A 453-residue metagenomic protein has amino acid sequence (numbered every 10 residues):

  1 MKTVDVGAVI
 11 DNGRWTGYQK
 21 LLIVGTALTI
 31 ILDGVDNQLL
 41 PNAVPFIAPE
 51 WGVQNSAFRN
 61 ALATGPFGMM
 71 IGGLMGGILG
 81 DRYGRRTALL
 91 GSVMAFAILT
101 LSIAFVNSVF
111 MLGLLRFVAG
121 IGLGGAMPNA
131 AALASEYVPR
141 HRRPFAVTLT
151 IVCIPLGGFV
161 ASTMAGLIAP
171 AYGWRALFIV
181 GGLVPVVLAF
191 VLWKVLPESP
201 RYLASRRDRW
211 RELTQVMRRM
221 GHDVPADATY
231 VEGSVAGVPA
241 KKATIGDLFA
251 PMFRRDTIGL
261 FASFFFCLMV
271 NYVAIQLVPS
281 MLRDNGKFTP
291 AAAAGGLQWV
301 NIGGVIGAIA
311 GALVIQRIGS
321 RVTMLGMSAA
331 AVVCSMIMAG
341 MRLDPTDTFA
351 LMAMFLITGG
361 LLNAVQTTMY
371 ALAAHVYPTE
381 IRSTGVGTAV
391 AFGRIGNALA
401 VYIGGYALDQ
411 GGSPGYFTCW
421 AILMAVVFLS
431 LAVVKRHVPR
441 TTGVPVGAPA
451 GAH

Functional and structural regions predicted by a protein language model:
M1-N12, V195-D256, T442-H453: Intracellular cytosolic loops and amphipathic helices of Major Facilitator Superfamily
M1-V35: Cytosolic juxtamembrane N-terminal segment immediately preceding the first transmembrane helix of multi-pass
I30, P41-I71, A291: Extracellular/periplasmic helix-loop-helix junction of adjacent transmembrane segments in MFS-like secondary
P41, F249-A308: Extracytoplasmic gate region of multi-pass secondary transporters
G52, G84, F105-M111, G122 (+4 more regions): Helix-breaking motifs and short loop linkers at transmembrane-helix boundaries and internal kinks in secondary membrane
I71-V109: Conserved MFS/SLC helix-loop-helix module at the cytosolic interface between two early adjacent transmembrane helices
M94-N107, A330-D344: C-terminal ends and interior cores of transmembrane alpha-helices in multi-pass membrane transporters/permeases
R143-P170, V184-P185, V390-A400: Glycine-rich segments within core transmembrane alpha-helices of 12-TM secondary carriers
